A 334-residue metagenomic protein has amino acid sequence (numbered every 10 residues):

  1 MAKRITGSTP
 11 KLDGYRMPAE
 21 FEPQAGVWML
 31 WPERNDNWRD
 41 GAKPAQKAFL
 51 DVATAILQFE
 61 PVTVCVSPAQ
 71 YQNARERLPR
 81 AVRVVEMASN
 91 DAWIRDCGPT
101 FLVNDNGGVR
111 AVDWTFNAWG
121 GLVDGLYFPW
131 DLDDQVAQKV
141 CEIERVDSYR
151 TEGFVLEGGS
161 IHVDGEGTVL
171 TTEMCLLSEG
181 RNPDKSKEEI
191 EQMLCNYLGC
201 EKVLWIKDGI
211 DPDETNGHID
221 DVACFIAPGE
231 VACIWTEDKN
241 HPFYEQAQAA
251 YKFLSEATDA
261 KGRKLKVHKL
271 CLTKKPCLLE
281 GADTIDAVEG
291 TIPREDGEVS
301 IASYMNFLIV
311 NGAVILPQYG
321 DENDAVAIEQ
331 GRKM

Functional and structural regions predicted by a protein language model:
M1-M334: Histidine/cysteine-enriched polar flanking segments
